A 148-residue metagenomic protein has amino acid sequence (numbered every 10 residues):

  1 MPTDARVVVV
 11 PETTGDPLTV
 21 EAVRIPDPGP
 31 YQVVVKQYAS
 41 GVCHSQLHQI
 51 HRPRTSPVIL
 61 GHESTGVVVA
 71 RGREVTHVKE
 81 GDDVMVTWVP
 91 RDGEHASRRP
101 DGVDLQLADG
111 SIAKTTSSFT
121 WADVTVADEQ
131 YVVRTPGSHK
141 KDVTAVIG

Functional and structural regions predicted by a protein language model:
P2-V8: Short structural boundary motif marking the start of a folded domain
V9-P17: Extracellular beta-rich ligand/substrate-recognition surface
P17-A22, R52, F119: Residues that act as N-cap/strand-start positions at coil-to-secondary-structure junctions
V20-I25, T65-V67, V124-V126, V132-R134: Conserved hydrophobic/aromatic beta-strand scaffold that supports enzyme active sites
I25-S40, I50-E94, P136-S138: Glycine-rich beta-strand-centered segment in the early N-terminal region that forms part of a ligand/cofactor-binding
C43: Conserved Rossmann-like nucleotide-cofactor binding loop
R91-G148: NAD(P)H dinucleotide-binding glycine-rich loop of Rossmann-like/cofactor-binding domains, especially the beta1-alpha1
